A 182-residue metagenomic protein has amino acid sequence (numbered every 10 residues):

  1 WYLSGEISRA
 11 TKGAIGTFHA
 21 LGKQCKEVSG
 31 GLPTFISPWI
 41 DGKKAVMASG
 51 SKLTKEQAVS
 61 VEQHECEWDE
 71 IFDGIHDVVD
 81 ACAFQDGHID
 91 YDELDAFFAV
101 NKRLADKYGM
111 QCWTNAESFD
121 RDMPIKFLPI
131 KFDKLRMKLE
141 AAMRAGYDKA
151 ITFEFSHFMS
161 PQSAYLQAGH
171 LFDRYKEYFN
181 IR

Functional and structural regions predicted by a protein language model:
W1-I15, A81-C82, K149-I151: Active-site groove signature of glycoside hydrolases
L3, V59-V61, N101: Short N-terminal secondary-structure initiator segments
L3-E6, P38-W39, F155: Short, well-ordered beta-to-alpha junction loops that form the rim of enzyme active sites and present histidine/acidic
S8-I15, D41-C66, D86-A96, R121-D133 (+1 more regions): Acidic-and-aromatic substrate-binding clefts and catalytic sites of carbohydrate-active enzymes
K12, K23-K26, K43-K44, K52-K55 (+7 more regions): Context-gated lysine
I15-G16, A20-I36, V46-M47, E65-P124 (+1 more regions): Glycoside hydrolase catalytic-domain groove-lining segments
A83-Y91, G109-R182: Substrate-binding cleft of secreted/luminal carbohydrate-active enzymes
